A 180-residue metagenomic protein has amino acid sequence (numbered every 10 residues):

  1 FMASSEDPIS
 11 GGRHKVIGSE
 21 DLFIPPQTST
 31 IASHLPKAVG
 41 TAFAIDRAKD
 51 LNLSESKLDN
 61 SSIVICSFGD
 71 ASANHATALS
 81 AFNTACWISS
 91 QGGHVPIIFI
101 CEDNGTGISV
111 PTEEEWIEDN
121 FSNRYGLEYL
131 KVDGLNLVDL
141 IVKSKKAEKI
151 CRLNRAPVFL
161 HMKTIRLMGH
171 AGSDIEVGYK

Functional and structural regions predicted by a protein language model:
F1-I97, G107-L127: Cofactor-binding active-site loop characterized by glycine-rich and histidine/acidic residues
I98-I100, K131, F159-H161: Structured core elements
F99, F121-E128, A171-Y179: Short acidic (Asp/Glu) and glycine-rich catalytic loops that position anionic groups and cofactors
G105-P157, L167: Ligand/cofactor pocket segment of small-molecule handling proteins
I150-K180: Glycine/aspartate-rich loop-and-adjacent alpha/beta segment that forms the canonical ThDP
